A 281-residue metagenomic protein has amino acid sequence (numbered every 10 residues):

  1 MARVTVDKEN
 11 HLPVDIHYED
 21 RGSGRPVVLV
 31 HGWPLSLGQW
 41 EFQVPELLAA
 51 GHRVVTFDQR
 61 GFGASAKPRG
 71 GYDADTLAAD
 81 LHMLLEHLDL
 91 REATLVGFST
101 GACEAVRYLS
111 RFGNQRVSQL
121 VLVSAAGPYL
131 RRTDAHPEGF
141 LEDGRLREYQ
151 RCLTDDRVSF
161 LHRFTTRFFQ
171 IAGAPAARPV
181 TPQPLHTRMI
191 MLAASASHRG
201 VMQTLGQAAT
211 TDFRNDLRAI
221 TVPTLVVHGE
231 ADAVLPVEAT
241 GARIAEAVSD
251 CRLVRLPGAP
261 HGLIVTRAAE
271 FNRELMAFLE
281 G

Functional and structural regions predicted by a protein language model:
N10-G70: Conserved HGGG/HGGXW glycine-rich cap/lid loop of the alpha/beta-hydrolase fold
T76-A93: Conserved acidic catalytic loop of the alpha/beta-hydrolase fold
V106, S110-R111, Q115-D155: Flexible "cap/lid" loop of the alpha/beta hydrolase fold
R131-R132, H136-F140, R151-R218: Conserved alpha/beta-hydrolase catalytic His-Asp/Glu region
I220, V226-H228, D232: Short beta-strand/loop motif that positions the catalytic acidic residue of the alpha/beta-hydrolase fold
A233-A239: Conserved alpha/beta-hydrolase "acid-adjacent" motif
G241, A245-G262: Catalytic histidine neighborhood in serine/cysteine hydrolases with alpha/beta-hydrolase-type architecture
A259-N272: Catalytic histidine-centered segment of alpha/beta-hydrolase-like enzymes
